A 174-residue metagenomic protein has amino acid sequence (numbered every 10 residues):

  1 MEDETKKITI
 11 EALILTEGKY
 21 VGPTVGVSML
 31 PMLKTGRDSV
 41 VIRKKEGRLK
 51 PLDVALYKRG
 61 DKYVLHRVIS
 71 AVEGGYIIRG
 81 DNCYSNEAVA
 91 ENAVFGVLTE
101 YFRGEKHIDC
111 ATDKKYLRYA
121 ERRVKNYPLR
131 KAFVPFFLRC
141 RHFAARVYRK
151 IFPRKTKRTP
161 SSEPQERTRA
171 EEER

Functional and structural regions predicted by a protein language model:
M1-R174: Extended hydrophobic leader/signal-anchor segments used for secretion and membrane insertion
